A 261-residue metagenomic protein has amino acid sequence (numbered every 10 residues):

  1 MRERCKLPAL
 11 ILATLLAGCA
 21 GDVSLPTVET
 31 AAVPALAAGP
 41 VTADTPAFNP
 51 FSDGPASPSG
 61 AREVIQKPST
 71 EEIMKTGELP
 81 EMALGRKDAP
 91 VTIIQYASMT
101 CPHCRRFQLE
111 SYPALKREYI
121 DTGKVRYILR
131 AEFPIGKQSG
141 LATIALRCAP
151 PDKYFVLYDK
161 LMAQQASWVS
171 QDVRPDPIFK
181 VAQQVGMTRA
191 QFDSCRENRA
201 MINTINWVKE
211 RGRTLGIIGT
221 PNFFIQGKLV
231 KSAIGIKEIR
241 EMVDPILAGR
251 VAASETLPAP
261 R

Functional and structural regions predicted by a protein language model:
M1-A9: Bacterial N-terminal signal peptides that target proteins for export
R4, C19-R62, Q184-R261: C-terminal cap of thioredoxin/glutaredoxin-like
P8-G18: Bacterial N-terminal signal peptides
A13, Q95-S98, I217: Processing junctions and N-termini across compartments
C19-P134, A248, A252-R261: Extracytoplasmic thiol/disulfide redox context detector
G77-L79, A163, I225: Residue-level signal for pocket-adjacent positions within structured domains
A97-T100, R105-Q183: Structural alpha/beta surface segment adjacent to cysteine/selenocysteine redox centers across thiol/disulfide enzymes
